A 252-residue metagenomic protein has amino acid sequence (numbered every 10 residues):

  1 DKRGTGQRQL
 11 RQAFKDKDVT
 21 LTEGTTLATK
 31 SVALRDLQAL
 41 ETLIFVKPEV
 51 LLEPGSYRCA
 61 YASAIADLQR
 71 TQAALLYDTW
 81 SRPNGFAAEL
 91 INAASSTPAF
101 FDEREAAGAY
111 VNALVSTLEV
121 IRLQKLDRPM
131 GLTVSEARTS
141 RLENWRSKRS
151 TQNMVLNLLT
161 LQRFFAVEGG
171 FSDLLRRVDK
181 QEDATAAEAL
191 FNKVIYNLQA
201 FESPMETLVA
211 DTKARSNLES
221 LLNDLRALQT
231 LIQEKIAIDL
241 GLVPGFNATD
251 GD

Functional and structural regions predicted by a protein language model:
D1-D252: Mature extracytoplasmic or organellar-lumen-exposed domains after removal of signal/transit peptides
